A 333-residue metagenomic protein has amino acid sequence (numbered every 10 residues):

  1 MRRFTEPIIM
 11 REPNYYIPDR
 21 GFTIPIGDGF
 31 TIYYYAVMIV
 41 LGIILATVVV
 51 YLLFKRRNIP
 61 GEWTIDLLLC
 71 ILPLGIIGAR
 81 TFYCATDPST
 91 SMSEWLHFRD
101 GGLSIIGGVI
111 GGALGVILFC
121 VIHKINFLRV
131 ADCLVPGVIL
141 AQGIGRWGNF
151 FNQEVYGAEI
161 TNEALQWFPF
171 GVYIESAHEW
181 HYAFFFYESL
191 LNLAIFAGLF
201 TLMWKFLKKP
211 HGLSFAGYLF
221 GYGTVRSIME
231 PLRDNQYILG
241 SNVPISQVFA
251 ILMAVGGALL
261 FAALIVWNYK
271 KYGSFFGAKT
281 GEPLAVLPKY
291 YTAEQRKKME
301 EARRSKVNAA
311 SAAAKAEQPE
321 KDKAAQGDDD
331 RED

Functional and structural regions predicted by a protein language model:
M1-D333: A feature for loop-to-transmembrane-helix boundaries and adjacent hydrophobic helices in multi-pass integral membrane
